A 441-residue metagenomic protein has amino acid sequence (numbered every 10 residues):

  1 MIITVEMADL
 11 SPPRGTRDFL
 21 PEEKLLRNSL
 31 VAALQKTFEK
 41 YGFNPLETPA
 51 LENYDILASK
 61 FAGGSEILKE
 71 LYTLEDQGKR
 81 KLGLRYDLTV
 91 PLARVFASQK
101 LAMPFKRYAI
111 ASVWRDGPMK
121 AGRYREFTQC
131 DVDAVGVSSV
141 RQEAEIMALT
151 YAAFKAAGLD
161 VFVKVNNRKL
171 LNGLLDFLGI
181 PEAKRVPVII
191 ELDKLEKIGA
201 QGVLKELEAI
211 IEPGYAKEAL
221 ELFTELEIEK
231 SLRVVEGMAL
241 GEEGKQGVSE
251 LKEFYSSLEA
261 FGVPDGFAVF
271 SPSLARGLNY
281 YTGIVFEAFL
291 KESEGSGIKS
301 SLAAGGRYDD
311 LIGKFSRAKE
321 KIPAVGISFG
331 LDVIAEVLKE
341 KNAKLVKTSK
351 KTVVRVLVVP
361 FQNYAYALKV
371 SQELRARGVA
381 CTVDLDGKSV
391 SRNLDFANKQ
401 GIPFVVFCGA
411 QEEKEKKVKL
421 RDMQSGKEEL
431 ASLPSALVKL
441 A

Functional and structural regions predicted by a protein language model:
M1-I3: Short, positively charged and aromatic/hydrophobic N-terminal segments
V5-K24: Auxiliary tRNA-acceptor-end handling modules of aminoacyl-tRNA synthetases
E23-Y41, E52-N53, K69, D87-K100 (+2 more regions): Positively charged, Gly/Ser-enriched RNA/tRNA-binding surfaces
P45, K81-L84: A positional/architectural concept
A50-L82: Polyanion/phosphate-binding surface patch
I67-D76, I180-V203, L290: Acidic, His- and aromatic-enriched active-site or binding-groove loops in soluble protein domains that engage sugars
Y124-C130, V165-G173: Short, conserved phosphate-binding/catalytic loop or strand-edge motifs used in phosphoryl-/nucleotidyl-transfer
K164-V165, V188-L192, C381-V390: A generic structural motif
